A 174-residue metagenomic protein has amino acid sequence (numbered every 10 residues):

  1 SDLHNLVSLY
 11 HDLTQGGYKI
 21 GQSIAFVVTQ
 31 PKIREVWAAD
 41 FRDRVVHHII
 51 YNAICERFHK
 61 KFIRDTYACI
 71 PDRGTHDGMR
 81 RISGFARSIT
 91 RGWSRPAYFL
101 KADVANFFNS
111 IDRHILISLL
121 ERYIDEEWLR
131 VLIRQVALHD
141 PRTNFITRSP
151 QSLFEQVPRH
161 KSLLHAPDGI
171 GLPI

Functional and structural regions predicted by a protein language model:
S1-V7, D12-Q15: Non-catalytic, polymerase-adjacent accessory regions of viral genome-replication enzymes
D12-I20, R34-F41: Glycine-rich, N-terminal phosphate-binding loop and its surrounding beta-alpha-beta segment
D12-L13, F85, I89-I174: Conserved polymerase palm-domain catalytic core
Y18-P31, H59: A short glycine/small-residue-enriched secondary-structure motif
P31-K32, D72-R87: Short acidic (Asp/Glu) patches
I33-I63, V157-I174: Conserved pre-motif C helix in the palm subdomain of viral-like polymerases
F62-P71: Short, glycine/acidic-rich hinge or "gate" loops at secondary-structure transitions that mediate conformational
